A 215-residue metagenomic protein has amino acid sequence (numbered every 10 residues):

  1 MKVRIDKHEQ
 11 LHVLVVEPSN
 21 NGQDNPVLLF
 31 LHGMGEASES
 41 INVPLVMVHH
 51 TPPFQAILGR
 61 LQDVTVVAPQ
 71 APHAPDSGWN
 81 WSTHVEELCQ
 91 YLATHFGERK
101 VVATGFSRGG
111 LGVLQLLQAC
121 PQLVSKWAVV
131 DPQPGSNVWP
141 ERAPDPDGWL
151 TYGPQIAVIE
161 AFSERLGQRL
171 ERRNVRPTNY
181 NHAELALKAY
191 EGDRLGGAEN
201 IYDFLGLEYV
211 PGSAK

Functional and structural regions predicted by a protein language model:
M1-N20: N-terminal cap/lid segment of alpha/beta-hydrolase-fold proteins
S19-V27: Proline/glycine-enriched tight loop/beta-turn segments at coil->beta junctions that connect or precede beta-strands
N25, M34-V64, P72-D76: Short substrate-entry loop that stabilizes the transition state in hydrolases
F30-G33, A68: Structural cue for short, hydrophobic secondary-structure segments
P75-H95: Alpha/beta-hydrolase active-site loop
A103-G105, V130: Short beta-strand immediately N-terminal to the catalytic nucleophile in serine-hydrolase-like folds
G105-G109, V113: Gly/Ala-rich beta-loop-alpha elbow adjacent to hydrolase catalytic centers
T151-K215: C-terminal catalytic histidine-bearing segment of alpha/beta-hydrolase fold enzymes
